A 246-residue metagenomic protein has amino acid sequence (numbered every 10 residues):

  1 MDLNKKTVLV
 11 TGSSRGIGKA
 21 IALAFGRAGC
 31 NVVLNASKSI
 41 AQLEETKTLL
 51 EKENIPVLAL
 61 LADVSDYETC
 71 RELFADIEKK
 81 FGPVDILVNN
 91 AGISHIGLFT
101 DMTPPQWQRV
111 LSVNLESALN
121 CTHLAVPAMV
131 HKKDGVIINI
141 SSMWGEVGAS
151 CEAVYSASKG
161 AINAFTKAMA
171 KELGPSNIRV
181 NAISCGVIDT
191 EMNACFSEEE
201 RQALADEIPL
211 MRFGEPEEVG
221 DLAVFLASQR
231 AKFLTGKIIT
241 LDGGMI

Functional and structural regions predicted by a protein language model:
D2, D134, I178, R212-L241: C-terminal substrate-recognition "lid" of short-chain dehydrogenase/reductases
S14-R15: Conserved glycine-rich cofactor-binding loop
C30-L43: Conserved glycine-rich Rossmann-like NAD(P)H-binding loop of the short-chain dehydrogenase/reductase
L98-F99, Q106-L111, N193, E200 (+1 more regions): Substrate-binding pocket helix/loop in short-chain dehydrogenase/reductase
T122, S158, T166: Active-site helix of classical SDR
P127, K171-P175, K232: Alpha-helical segment proximal to the catalytic Tyr-Lys
S142: Residue(s) in the substrate-gating loop at a strand-loop-helix junction that position the organic substrate next
